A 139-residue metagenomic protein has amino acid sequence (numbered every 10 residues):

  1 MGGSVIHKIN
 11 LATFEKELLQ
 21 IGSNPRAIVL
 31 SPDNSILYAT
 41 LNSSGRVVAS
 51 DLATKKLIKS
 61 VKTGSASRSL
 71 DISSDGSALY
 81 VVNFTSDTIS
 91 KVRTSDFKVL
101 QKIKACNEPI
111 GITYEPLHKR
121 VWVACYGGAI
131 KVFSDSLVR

Functional and structural regions predicted by a protein language model:
M1-R139: Predominantly soluble domains enriched in secretory-pathway, periplasmic, or organellar proteins
